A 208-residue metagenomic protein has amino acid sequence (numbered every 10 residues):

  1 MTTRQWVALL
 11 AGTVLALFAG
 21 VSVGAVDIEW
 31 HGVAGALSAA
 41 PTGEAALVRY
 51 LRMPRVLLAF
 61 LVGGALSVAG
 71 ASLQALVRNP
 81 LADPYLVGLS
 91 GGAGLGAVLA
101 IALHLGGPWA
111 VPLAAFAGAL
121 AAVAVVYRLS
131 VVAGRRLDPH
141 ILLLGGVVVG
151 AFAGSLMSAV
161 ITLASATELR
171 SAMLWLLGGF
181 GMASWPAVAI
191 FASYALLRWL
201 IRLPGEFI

Functional and structural regions predicted by a protein language model:
M1-I208: Alpha-helical transmembrane segments in inner-membrane proteins
